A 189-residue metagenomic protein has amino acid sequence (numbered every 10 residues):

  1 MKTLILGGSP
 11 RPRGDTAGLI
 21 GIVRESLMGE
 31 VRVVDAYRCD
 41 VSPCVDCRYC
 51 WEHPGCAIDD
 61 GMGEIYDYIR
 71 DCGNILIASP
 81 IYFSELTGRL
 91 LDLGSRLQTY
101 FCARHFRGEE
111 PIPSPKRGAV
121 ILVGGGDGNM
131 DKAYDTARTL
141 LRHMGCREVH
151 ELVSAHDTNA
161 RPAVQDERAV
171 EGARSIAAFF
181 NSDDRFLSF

Functional and structural regions predicted by a protein language model:
M1-C102, F106, V149, R161-F189: N-terminal beta1-alpha1-beta2 submodule of the flavodoxin-like/Rossmannoid cofactor-binding fold
H105-H150: Short, glycine-/small-residue-rich phosphate/pyrophosphate-handling segment
S154: NAD(P)-dependent dehydrogenases' Rossmann-like dinucleotide-binding region
